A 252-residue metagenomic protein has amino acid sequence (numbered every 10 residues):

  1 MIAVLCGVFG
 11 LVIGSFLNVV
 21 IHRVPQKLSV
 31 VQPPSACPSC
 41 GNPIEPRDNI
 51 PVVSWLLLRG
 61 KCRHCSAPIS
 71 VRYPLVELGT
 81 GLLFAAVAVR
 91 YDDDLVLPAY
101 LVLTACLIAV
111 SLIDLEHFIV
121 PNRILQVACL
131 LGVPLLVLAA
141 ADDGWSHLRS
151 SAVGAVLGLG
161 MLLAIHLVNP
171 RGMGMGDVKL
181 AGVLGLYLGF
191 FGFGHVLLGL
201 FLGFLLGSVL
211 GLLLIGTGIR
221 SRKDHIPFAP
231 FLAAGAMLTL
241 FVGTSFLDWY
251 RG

Functional and structural regions predicted by a protein language model:
M1-P25, Y100: Long, highly hydrophobic alpha-helical transmembrane signal-anchor segments
M1-V12, F84, A88, V133-A140 (+1 more regions): Hydrophobic alpha-helical transmembrane segments
A3-V8, P74-G79, L97-L101, Q126-V127 (+3 more regions): Hydrophobic alpha-helical transmembrane segments
C6, A109-S208, D248-G252: Functional transmembrane core segments of multi-pass inner-membrane proteins
L11, S15, V19, A85 (+5 more regions): Transmembrane alpha-helical segments of multi-pass membrane transport proteins and ion-pumping complexes
L17-R72: Membrane-proximal soluble regions of multi-pass membrane proteins
S66-D142: Intramembrane alpha-helical segments
L212-L238: Interfacial loop-to-transmembrane junctions
